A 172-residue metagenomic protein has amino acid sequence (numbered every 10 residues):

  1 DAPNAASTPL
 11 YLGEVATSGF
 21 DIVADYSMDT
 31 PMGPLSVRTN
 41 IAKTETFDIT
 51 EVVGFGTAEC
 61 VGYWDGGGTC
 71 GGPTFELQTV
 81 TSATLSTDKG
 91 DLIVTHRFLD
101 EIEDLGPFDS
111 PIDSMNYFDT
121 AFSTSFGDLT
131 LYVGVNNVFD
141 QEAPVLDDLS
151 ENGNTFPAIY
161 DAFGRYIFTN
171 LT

Functional and structural regions predicted by a protein language model:
D1-L105: Gram-negative outer-membrane beta-barrel transporters
Y11-A16, T69-F75, F108-S114, G153 (+1 more regions): Replace "Gram-negative outer membrane beta-barrel proteins" with "bacterial and organellar outer membrane beta-barrel
I22-Y26, T81-L85, T120-T124, V133 (+1 more regions): Residues on the lipid-exposed face of transmembrane beta-strands in outer-membrane beta-barrel proteins
E45, R97-E103, S123-T172: C-terminal beta-signal and adjacent terminal beta-strands/loops of Gram-negative outer-membrane beta-barrel proteins
D48, G62-G66, N116-A121, F156-Y160: Glycine-rich loops and low-complexity Gly/Arg-rich segments that provide flexible linkers or classic glycine-based
V52-V61, L99, D109-D113, L146-F156: Flexible, surface-exposed loop regions and adjacent strand-edge segments of Gram-negative outer-membrane beta-barrel
E76-V80, M115-D119, G164-F168: Transmembrane beta-barrel architecture of outer membranes
